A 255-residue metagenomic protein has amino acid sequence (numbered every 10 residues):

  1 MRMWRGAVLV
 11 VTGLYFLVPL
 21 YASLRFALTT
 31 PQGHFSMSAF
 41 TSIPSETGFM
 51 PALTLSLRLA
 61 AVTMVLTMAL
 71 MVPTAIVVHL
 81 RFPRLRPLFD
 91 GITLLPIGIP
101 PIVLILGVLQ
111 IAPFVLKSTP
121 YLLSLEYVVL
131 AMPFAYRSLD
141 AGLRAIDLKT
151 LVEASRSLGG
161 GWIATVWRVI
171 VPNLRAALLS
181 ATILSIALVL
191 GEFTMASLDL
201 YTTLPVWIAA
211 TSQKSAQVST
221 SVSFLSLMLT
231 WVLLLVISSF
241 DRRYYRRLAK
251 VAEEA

Functional and structural regions predicted by a protein language model:
M1-R2, V62-T93, L106, Q110 (+3 more regions): Transmembrane-helix boundary motif in ABC transporter permease subunits
M1-V8, A22, D140-V152, R156 (+2 more regions): C-terminal transmembrane helix and the adjacent membrane-cytosol boundary/short C-terminal tail of inner/organellar
M3, R81-F89, V115-P120, W162 (+2 more regions): Membrane-helix interface segments
W4-L9, P51-L55, L109-A135, R175-L178: Loop-to-helix entry region at the N-terminal start of transmembrane alpha-helices in multi-pass membrane transporters
G6, V11-T47, M195-Y201, A252-A255: Short membrane-interfacial helix/loop motifs at transmembrane-helix boundaries
A7-F16, V129, Y136-L139, L148 (+1 more regions): Transmembrane alpha-helices
M37, L85-R86, I102-L130, I163 (+2 more regions): Membrane-interfacial helix termini and adjacent extracytoplasmic/periplasmic loops of multi-pass transporters
M37-G48, L190-L248: Interhelical loop and adjacent transmembrane-helix boundary motif in polytopic membrane transport permeases
